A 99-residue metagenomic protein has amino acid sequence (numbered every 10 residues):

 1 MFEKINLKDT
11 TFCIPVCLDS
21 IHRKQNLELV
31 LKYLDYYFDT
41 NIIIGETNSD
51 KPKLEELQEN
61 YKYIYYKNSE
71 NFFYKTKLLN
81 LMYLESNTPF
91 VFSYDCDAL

Functional and structural regions predicted by a protein language model:
M1-K32: N-proximal low-complexity "stem/linker" segments adjacent to membrane-targeting elements
C13, I43, F92: Conserved Rossmann-like nucleotide-binding pocket used by diverse enzymes that bind dinucleotide cofactors
C17-D19, F72, Y94-D95: Catalytic cores of nucleotide-sugar-dependent glycosyltransferases that transfer UDP/GDP/TDP-activated
K24-E28, L54, T76: Conserved strand-to-helix beginnings and helix N-cap segments that scaffold or border functional pockets
L29-Y33, Y37, N80-L81, E85: A generic secondary-structure signal
L31-K67: Acidic donor-binding segment of Leloir-type glycosyltransferases
S69-E85: Glycine-rich, basic loop-to-helix element that forms the pyrophosphate-binding segment of sugar-nucleotide handling
P89-L99: Short beta-strand-to-loop acidic/aromatic patch adjacent to the donor-nucleotide binding site
